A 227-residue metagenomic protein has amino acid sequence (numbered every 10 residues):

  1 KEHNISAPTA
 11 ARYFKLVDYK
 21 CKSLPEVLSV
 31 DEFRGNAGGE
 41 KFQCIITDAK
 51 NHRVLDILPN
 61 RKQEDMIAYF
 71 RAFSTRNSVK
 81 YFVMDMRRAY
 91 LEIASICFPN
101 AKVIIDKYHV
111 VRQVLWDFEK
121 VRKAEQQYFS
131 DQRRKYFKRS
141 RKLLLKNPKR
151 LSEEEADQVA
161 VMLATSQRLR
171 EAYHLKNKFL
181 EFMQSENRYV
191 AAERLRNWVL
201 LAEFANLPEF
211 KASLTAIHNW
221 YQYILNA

Functional and structural regions predicted by a protein language model:
E2-R12: Short, basic interhelical loop/turn and adjoining N-cap of the next helix at nucleic-acid- or acidic-partner-contacting
H3, E32-R34, K62, M86-R88: Short, flexible loop/turn elements at secondary-structure junctions
A7-T9, K20, A37, V114: Short, well-ordered, mixed-charge alpha-helical segments that flank or form enzyme active sites
Y13-P25, V121: Short, basic alpha-helical nucleic acid-contact segments in DNA-binding proteins and DNA transaction factors
F14, A37-G39, D48-N51, I57-P59 (+4 more regions): Acidic/histidine-rich catalytic cores and adjacent linkers of DNA breakage/strand-transfer/modification proteins
S23-A37, I45-T47: Two-metal-ion RNase H-like nuclease active-site motif
Q63-Y69: Structural motif
V110-D131: Short alpha-helix plus adjacent loop in nuclease-associated cores
